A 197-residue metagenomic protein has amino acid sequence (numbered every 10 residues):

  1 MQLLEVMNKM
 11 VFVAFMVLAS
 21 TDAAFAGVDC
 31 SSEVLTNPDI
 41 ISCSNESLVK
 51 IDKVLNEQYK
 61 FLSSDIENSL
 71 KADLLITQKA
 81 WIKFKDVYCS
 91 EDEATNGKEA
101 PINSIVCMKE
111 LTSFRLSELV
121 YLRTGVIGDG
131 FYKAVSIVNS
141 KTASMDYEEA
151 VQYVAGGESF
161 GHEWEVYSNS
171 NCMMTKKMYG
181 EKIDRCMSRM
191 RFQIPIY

Functional and structural regions predicted by a protein language model:
M1-M10: Positively charged n-region of N-terminal signal peptides that target proteins for export
M10-V11, V87: Residue-level detector of intrinsically disordered/flexible regions characterized by low predicted structural confidence
F12-V17: Hydrophobic helical h-region of N-terminal Sec-dependent signal peptides in bacterial secretory/periplasmic proteins
A19-A23: N-terminal signal peptide c-region/cleavage motif recognized by signal peptidases
F25-Y197: N-terminal alpha-helical modules
